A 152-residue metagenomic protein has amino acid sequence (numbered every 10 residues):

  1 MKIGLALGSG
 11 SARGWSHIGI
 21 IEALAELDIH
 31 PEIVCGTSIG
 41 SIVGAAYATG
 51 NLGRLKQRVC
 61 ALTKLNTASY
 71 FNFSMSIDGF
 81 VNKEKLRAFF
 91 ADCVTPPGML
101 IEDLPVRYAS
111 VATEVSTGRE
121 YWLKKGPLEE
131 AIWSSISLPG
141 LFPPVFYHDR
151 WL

Functional and structural regions predicted by a protein language model:
M1-T37, A45-L152: Patatin-like phospholipase
